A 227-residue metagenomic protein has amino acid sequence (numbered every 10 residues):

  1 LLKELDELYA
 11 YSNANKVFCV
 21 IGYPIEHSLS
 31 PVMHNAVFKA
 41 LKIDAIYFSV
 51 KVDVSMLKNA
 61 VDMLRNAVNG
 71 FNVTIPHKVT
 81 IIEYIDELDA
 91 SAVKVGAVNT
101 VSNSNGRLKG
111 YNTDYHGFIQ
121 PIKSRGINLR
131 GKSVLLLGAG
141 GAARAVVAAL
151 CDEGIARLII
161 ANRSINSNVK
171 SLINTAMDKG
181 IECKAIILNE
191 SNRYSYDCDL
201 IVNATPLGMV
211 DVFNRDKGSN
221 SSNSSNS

Functional and structural regions predicted by a protein language model:
L1-D6, S224-S225: C-terminal helix-to-coil terminal segments
E4, L8-R125: Phosphate/diphosphate ligand-binding glycine-rich loop within oxidoreductases
Y11-S12, L129-R130, D152-G154, D216-S221 (+1 more regions): Short, conserved loop/helix-junction motifs that constitute active-site signature segments in enzyme catalytic cores
V17, S133, A156-L158, E182: Residues at the starts of beta-strands that form the adenosine-phosphate
G22, G110-Y115, I122, I127 (+2 more regions): Glycine-rich adenosine-cofactor-binding loop
F71, V134, I201-V202: Receiver (REC) domain switch-region micro-motif
I155-K179: NAD(P)-binding Rossmann-fold cofactor-contacting core
I181-S227: Rossmann-like adenosine-cofactor binding region
